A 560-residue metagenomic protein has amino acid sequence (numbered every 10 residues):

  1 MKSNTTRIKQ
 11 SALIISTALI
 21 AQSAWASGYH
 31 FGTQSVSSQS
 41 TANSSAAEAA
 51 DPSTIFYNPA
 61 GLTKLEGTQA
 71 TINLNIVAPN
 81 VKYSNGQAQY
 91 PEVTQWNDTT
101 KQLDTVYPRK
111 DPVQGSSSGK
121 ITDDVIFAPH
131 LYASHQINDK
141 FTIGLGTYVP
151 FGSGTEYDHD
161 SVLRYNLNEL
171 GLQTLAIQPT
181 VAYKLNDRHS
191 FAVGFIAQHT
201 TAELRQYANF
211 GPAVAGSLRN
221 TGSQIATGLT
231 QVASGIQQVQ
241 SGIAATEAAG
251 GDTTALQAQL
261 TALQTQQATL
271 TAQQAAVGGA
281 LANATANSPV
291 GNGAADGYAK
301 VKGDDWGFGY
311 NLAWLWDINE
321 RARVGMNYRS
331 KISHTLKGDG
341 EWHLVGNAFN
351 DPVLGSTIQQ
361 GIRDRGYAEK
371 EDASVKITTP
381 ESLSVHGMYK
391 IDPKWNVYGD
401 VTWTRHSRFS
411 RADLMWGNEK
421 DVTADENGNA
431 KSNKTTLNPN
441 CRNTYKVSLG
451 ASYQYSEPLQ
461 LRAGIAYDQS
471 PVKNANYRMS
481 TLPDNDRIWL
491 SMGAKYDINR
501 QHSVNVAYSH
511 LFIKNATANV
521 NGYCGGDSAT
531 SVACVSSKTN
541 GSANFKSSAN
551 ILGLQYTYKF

Functional and structural regions predicted by a protein language model:
M1, A78-V93, G211, F512-C524: Short regulatory "switch" loops immediately downstream of catalytic or recognition motifs within protein catalytic
M1-A26: Gram-negative bacterial Sec-dependent N-terminal signal peptides
A21-I143, T147-Y148, S509: N-terminal, post-signal peptide beta-strand-biased segments of exported outer-membrane/organellar beta-barrel and other
S27-S38, Q102-V106, I126-F560: Outer-membrane beta-barrel porins/channels
